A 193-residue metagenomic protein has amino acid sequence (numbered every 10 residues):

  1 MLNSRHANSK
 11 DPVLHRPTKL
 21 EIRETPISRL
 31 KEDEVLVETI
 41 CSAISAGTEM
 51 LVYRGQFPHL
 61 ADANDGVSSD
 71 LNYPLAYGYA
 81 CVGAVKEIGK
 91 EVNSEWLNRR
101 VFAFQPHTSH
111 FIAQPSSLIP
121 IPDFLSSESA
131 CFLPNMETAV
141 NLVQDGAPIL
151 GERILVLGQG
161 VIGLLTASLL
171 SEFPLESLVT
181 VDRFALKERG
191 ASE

Functional and structural regions predicted by a protein language model:
T25-C81: N-terminal glycine-rich beta->alpha transition that marks the start or flank of a dinucleotide-binding site
L30, S42, I88-K90, I121: Residue-level recognition of beta-strand microenvironments
K31, S45, W96-L97, Q114 (+1 more regions): Residue-level recognition of short, solvent-exposed, well-ordered loop/turn junctions that link secondary-structure
E34, C41, R99-V101, H110 (+2 more regions): Residue-level marker of beta-strand positions
A80-F104: A glycine-/small-residue-rich N-terminal strand-loop-strand element that serves as the cofactor-binding glycine loop
F104-P115: A structural motif shared across PLP-dependent enzymes of the aminotransferase-like
L118-C131: Class I SAM-dependent transferase core
S129-E193: Mid-domain Rossmann-like dinucleotide-binding core that forms the NAD(H)/NADP(H) cofactor-binding site
